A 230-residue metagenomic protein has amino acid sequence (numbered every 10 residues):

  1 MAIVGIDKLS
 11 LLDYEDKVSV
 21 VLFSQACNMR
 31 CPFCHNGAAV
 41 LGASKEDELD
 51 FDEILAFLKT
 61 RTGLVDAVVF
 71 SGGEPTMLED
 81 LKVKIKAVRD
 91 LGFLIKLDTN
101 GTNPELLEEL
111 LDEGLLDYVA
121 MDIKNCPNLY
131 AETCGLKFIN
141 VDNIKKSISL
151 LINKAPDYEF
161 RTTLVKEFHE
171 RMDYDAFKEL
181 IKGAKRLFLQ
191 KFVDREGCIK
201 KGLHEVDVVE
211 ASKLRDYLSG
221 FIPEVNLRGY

Functional and structural regions predicted by a protein language model:
M1-K17: Short, charged low-complexity linear segments at domain edges
I3, D7, A26, A39-V40 (+1 more regions): SEC14/CRAL-TRIO lipid-binding/transfer domains and related phosphoinositide-recognition modules that form deep
I6, Q190-F192, L227-Y230: Conserved beta-strand termini and adjacent loop/short-helix elements that scaffold enzyme active sites in alpha/beta
Y14-L49: Canonical Radical SAM [4Fe-4S] cluster-binding loop centered on the CxxxCxxC motif and its immediate flanking residues
F23, S71-G72: A secondary-structure boundary/capping signal
G37-V68: Conserved alpha-helical substructure of the radical SAM core
L55-A67, T76-D207: Conserved AdoMet/S-adenosylmethionine-binding subsite of the radical SAM
S212-Y230: A C-terminal junction/extension of Radical SAM enzymes
